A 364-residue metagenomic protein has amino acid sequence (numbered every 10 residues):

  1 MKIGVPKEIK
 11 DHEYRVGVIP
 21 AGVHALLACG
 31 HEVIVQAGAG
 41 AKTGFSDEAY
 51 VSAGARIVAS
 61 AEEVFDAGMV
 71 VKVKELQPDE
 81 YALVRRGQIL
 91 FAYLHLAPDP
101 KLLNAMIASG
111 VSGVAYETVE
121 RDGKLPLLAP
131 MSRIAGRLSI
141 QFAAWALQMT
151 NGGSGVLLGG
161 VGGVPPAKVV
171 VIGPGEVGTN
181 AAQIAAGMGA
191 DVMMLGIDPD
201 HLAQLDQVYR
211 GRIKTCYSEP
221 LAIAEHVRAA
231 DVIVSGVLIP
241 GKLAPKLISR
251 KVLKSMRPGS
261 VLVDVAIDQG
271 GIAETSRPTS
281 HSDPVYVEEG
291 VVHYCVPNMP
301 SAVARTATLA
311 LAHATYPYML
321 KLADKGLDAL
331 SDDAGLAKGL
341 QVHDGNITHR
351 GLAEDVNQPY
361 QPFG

Functional and structural regions predicted by a protein language model:
K2, E8, L76-A167, V296-N298: Glycine/serine-rich phosphate-binding loop and adjoining beta1-alpha1 elements at the start of nucleotide-handling
K2-A105, S109: An N-terminal-biased, well-structured beta-alpha scaffold segment characteristic of Rossmann-like dinucleotide-binding
P6-F45, G152-L238, V285: Glycine-rich phosphate/diphosphate-binding loop of Rossmann-like nucleotide-binding domains
V23, D47, Y81, L103 (+5 more regions): Generic hydrophobic/aromatic pocket-lining and core-packing "Φ" positions
R56-S60, V114, K214-E219: Short acidic-hydrophobic, aromatic-tinged amphipathic segments that line or gate anion-handling sites
K74-E75, L94-H95, E219, L238-I239 (+2 more regions): Short glycine-/small-residue-rich Rossmann-like dinucleotide-binding loops
E117-L157, I267, I272-G364: Adenosine-phosphate binding glycine-rich loop
Q207-E289: Rossmann-like adenosine-cofactor binding region
